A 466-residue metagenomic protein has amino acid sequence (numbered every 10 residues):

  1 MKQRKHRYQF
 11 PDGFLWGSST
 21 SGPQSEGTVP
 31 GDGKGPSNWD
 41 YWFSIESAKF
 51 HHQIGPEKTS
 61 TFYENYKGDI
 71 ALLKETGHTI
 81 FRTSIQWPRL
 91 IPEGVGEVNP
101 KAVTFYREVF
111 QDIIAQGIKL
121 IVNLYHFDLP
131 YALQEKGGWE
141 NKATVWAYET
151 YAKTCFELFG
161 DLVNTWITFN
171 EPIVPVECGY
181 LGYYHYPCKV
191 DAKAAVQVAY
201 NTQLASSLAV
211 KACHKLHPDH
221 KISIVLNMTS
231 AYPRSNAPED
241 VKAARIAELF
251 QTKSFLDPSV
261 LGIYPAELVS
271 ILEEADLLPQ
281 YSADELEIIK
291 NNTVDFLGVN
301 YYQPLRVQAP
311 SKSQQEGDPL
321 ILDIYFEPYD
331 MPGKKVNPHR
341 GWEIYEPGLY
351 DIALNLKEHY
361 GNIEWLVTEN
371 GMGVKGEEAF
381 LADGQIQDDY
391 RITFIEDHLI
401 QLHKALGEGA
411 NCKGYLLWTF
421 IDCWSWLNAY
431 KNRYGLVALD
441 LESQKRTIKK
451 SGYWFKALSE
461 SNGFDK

Functional and structural regions predicted by a protein language model:
K2-F50, E93-V95, V103-K466: Active-site region of glycoside hydrolase catalytic domains
P36-A71: Aromatic- and Gly/Pro-rich amphipathic surface segment
G55-F62, V95-N99, T144: Short secondary-structure transition/capping motifs
T61-G68, T76, I85, K101-E108 (+2 more regions): Generic alpha-helix structural propensity
N65-Q86, N291-F296, H359: Catalytic domains of carbohydrate-active enzymes, especially glycoside hydrolases
I85-V98: Glycine-rich, proline-tolerant flexible connector loops at the mouths of alpha/beta enzymes
